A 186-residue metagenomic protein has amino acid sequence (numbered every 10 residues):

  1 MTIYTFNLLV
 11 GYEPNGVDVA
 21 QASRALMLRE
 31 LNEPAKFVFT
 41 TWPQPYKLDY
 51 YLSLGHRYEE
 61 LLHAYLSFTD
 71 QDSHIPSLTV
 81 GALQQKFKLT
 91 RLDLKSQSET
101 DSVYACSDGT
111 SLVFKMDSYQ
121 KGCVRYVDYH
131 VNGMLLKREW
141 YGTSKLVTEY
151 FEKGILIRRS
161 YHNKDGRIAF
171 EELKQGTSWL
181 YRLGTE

Functional and structural regions predicted by a protein language model:
M1-T90, N163-E186: Long terminal segments
Q85-T185: Repetitive, compositionally biased segments used for assembly/scaffolding
